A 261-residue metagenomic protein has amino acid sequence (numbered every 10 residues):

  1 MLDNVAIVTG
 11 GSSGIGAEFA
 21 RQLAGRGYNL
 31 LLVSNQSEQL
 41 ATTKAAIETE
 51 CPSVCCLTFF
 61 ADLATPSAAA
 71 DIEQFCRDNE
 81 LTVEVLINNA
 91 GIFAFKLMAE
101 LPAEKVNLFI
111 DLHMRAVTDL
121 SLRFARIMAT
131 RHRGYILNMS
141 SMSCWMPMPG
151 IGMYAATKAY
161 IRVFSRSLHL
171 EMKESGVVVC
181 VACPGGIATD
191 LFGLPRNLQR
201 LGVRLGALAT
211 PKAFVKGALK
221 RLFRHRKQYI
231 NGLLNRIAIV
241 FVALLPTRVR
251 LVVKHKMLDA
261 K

Functional and structural regions predicted by a protein language model:
S12-S13: Conserved glycine-rich cofactor-binding loop
R26-T42: Conserved glycine-rich Rossmann-like NAD(P)H-binding loop of the short-chain dehydrogenase/reductase
N89-A94: Conserved NAD(P)H cofactor-binding loop of Rossmann-fold oxidoreductase domains
L97-M98, K105-I110: Substrate-binding pocket helix/loop in short-chain dehydrogenase/reductase
S121, T157: Active-site helix of classical SDR
S141: Residue(s) in the substrate-gating loop at a strand-loop-helix junction that position the organic substrate next
E171-L233: SDR active-site lid
